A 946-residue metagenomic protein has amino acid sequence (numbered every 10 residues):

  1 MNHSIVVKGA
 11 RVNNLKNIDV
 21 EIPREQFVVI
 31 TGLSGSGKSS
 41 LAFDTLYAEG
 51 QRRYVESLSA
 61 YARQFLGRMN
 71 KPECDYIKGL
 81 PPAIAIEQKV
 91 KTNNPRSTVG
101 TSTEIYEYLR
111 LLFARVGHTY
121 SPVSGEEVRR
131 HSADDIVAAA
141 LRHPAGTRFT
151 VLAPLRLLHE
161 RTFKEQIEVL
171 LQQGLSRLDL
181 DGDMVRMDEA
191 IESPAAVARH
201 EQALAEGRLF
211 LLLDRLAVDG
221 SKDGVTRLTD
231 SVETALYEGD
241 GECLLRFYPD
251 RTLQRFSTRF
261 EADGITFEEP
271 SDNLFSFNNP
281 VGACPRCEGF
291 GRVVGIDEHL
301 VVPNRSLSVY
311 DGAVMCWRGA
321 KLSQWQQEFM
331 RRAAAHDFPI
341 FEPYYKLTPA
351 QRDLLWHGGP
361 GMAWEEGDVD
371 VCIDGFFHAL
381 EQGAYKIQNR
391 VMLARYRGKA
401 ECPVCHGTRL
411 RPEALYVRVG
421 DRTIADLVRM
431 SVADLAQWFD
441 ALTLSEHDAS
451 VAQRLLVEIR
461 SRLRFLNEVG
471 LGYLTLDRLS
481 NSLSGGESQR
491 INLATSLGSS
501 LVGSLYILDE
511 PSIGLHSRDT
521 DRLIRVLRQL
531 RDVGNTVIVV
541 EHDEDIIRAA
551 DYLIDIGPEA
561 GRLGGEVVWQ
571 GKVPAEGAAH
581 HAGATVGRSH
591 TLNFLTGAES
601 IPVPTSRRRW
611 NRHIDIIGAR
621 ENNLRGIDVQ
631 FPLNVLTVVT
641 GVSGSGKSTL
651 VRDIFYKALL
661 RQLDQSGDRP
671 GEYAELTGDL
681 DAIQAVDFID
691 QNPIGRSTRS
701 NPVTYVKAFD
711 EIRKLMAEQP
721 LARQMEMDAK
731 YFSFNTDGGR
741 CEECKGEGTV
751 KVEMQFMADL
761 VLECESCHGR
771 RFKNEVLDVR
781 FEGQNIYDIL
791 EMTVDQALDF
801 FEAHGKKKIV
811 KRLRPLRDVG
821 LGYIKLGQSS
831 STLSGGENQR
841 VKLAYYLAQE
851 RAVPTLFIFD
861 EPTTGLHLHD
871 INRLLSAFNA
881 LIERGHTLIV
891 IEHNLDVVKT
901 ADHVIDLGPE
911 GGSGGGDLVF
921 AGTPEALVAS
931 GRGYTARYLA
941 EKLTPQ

Functional and structural regions predicted by a protein language model:
M1-Q946: Conserved phosphate-binding elements of NTP-dependent enzyme cores
